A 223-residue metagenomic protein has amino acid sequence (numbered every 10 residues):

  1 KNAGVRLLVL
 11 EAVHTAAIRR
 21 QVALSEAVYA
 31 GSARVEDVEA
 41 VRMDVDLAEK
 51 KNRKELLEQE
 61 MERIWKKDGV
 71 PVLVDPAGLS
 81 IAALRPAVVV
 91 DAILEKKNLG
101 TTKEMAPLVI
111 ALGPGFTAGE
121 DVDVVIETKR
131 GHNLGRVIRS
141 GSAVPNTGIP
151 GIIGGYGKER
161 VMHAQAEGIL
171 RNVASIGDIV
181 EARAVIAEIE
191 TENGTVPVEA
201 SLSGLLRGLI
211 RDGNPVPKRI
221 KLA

Functional and structural regions predicted by a protein language model:
K1-A223: Well-ordered secondary-structure scaffolds
